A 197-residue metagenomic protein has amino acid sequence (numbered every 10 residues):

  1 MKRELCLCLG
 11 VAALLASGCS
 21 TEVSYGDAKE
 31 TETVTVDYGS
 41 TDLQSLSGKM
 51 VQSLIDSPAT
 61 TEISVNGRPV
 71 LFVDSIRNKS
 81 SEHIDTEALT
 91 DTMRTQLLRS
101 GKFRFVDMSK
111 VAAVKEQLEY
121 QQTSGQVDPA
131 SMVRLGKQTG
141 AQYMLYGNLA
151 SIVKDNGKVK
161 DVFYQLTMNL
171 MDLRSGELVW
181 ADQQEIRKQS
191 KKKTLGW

Functional and structural regions predicted by a protein language model:
M1-C19: Sec-dependent bacterial lipoprotein signal peptides
A13-D37, G196-W197: Bacterial Sec signal peptide processing site at the extreme N-terminus
S20-V23, Y143-S190, T194: Amphipathic beta-strand/beta-sheet edge segments enriched in Tyr/Trp
Y25-T60: N-terminal leader/capping segments at the start of a protein or of a new domain
T35-L46, V65, S81-D85, L89 (+5 more regions): Extracytoplasmic/periplasmic, Sec-exported soluble proteins
K49-L54, V70-S75, Q126-D155: A short, hydrophobic beta-strand-centered structural micro-motif
K49-V127, E177-A181: N-terminal segment of the mature soluble domain
G125, K192-W197: Short, surface-exposed secondary-structure junctions/capping segments
